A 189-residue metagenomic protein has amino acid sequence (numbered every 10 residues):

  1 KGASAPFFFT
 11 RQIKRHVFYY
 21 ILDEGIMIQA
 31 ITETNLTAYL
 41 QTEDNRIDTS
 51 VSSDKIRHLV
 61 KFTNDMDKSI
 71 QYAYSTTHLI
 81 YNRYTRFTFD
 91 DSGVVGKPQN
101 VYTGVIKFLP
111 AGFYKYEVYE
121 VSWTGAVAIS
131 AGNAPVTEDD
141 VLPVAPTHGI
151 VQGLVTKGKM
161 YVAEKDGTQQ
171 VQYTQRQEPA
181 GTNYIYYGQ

Functional and structural regions predicted by a protein language model:
K1-Q12, H16: Positively charged N-terminal leader segments that act as targeting/secretion signals
R15-Y74: N-terminal "first-domain core" detector
K55, L109-K115: Extracellular Ig-like/FN3 beta-sandwich strand-entry sites
S69-T85: Solvent-exposed serine/threonine-rich low-complexity stretches and specific carbohydrate-binding patches
F87-A111, W123-V127: Signal that preferentially marks extracellular ectodomain short beta-strand elements of beta-sandwich modules
V118-E120: Conserved structural position at the C-terminal beta-strand of extracellular beta-sandwich adhesion modules
A126-Q189: Glycine-rich, aromatic-bearing surface loops/beta-hairpins
